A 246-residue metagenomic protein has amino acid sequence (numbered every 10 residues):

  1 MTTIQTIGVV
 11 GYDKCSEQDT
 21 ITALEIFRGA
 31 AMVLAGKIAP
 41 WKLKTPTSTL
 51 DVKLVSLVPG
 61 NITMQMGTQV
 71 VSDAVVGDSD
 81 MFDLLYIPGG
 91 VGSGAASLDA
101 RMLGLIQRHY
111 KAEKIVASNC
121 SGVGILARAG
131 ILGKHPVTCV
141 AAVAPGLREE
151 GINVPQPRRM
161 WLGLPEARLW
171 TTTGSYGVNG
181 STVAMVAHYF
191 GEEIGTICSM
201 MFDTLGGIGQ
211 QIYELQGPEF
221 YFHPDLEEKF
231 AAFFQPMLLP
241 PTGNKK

Functional and structural regions predicted by a protein language model:
T2-S16, G29-G36, S48-V55, D73-K246: Active-site-adjacent pocket-lining segments in enzyme domains
C15-T20, T63: Short N-terminal binding/cap micro-motifs at the start of the first secondary-structure element
I21-A30: Histidine-anchored nucleotide/phosphate-binding helix
I21-T22, Q65, S97-R101: Generic recognition of short, well-ordered alpha-helical segments
G36-V70: N-terminal beta-loop-helix "entrance" segment that forms/cooperates in small-molecule cofactor or anionic ligand
